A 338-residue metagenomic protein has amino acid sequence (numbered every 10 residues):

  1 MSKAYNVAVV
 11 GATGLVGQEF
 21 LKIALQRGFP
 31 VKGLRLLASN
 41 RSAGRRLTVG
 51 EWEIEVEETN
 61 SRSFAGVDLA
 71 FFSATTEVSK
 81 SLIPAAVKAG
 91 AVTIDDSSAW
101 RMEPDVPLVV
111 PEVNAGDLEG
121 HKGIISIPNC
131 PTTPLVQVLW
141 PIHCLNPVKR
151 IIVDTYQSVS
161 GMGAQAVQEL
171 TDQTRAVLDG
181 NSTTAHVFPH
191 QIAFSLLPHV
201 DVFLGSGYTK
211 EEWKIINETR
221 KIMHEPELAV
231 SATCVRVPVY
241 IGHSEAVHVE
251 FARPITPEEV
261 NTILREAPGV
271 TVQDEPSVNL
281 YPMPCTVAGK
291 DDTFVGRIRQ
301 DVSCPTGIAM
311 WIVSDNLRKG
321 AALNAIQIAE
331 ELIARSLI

Functional and structural regions predicted by a protein language model:
M1-H190, E227-A229, P257, T262 (+5 more regions): N-terminal Rossmann-like NAD(P) cofactor-binding subdomain of oxidoreductases, focused on the glycine-rich
N40-S42, C130-P131, T155-M162, L196-L204 (+2 more regions): Glycine-rich beta-alpha junction loops
E119-S126, S195-S206, M310-I312: Helix-loop-beta segment of a Rossmann-like dinucleotide-binding subdomain
I124-P134, G207-I216, L317-N324: A glycine-rich, Thr/Ser-enriched phosphate-binding loop motif common to dinucleotide/cofactor-binding enzymes
A164, E169, H190-P198, Y240-S244: Active-site-proximal catalytic alpha-helix in oxidoreductases
A193-Y240: Oxyanion-binding "anion nests"
L228-I338: C-terminal active-site/capping subdomain that shapes the small-molecule cofactor and substrate pocket of enzyme
